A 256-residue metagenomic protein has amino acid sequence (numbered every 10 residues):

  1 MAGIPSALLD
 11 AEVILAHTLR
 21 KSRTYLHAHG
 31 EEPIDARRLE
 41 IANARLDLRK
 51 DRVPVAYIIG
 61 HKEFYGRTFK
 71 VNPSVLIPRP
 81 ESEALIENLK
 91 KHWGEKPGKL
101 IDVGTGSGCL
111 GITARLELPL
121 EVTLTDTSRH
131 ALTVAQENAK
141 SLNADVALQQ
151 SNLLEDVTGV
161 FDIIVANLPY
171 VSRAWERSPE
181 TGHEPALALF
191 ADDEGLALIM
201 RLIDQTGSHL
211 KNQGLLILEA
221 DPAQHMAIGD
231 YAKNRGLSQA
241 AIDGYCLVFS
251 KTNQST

Functional and structural regions predicted by a protein language model:
M1-A7: Non-catalytic nucleic-acid substrate-recognition regions in nucleic-acid-modifying enzymes
A7-A11, I41, L198: Residue-level detector of well-ordered alpha-helical segments, enriched for hydrophobic/aromatic packing positions
A16-N88: Conserved AdoMet
K21, I77, R129-H130, A197 (+1 more regions): Short alpha-helical
P80-S178, R201: Conserved SAM/SAH cofactor-binding pocket of Class I
L168-L198: Mobile active-site "lid"/loop adjacent to the S-adenosyl-L-methionine
E194-K251: Conserved Class I SAM-dependent methyltransferase catalytic core
N253-T256: Flexible, glycine-/basic-rich loop-and-beta segments that form/coincide with the SAM-dependent methyltransferase
